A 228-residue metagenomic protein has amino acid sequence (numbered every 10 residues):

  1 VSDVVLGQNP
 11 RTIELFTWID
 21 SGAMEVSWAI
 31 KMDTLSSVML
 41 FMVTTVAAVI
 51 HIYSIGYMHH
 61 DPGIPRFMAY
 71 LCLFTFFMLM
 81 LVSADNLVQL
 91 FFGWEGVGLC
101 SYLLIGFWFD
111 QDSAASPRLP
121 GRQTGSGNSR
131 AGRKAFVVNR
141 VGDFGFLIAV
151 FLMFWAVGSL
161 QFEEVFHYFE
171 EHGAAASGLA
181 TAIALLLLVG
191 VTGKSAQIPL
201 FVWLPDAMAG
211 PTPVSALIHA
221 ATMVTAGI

Functional and structural regions predicted by a protein language model:
V1-I228: ...captures the hydrophobic TM-helix bundle architecture rather than a specific catalytic motif, and can also fire on
